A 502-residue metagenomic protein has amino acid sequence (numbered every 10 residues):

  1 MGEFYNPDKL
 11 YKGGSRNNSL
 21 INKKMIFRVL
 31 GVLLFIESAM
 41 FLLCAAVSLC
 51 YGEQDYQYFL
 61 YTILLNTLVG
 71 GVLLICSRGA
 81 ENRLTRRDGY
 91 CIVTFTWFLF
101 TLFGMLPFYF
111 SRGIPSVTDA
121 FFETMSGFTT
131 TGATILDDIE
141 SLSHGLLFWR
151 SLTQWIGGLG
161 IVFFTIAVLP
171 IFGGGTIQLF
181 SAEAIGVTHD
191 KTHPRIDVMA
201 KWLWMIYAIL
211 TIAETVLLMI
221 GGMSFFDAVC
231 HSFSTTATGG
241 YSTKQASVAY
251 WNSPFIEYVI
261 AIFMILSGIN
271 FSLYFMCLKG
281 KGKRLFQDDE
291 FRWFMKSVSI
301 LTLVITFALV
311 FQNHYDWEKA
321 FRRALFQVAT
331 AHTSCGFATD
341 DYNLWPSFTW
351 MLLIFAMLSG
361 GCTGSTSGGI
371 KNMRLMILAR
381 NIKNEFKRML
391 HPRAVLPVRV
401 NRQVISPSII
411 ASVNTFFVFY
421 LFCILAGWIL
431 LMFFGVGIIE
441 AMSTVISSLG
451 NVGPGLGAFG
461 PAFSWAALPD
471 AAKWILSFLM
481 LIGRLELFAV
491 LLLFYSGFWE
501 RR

Functional and structural regions predicted by a protein language model:
M1-R502: Membrane-proximal intracellular helices of multi-pass ion channels
